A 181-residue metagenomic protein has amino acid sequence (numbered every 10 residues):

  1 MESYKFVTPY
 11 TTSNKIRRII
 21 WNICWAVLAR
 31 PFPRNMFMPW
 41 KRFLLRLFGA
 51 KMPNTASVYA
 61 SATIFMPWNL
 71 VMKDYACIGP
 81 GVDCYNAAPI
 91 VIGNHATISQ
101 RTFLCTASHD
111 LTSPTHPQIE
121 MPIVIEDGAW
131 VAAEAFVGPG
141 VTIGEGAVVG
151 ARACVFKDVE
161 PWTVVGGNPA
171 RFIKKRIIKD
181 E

Functional and structural regions predicted by a protein language model:
M1-A50, N54, H95, G128 (+2 more regions): Terminal amphipathic alpha-helical/low-complexity segments used for targeting or macromolecular assembly
I20-W25, W68, H116, W130 (+1 more regions): Tryptophan-centered motif/residue detector
N35, L47, P67, A87 (+1 more regions): Residues at secondary-structure transition points
N54, Y59-A60, F65-M66, K73-D74 (+13 more regions): Left-handed beta-helix
M72, S113, I119-E120, T163-V164 (+1 more regions): Short, glycine/charged-enriched secondary-structure capping and boundary segments
F103-L104, D110, R171, K179: Active-site/binding-pocket entry motifs
S108-D110, P114-H116, V141, K175-R176: Conserved catalytic-core motifs of eukaryotic protein kinase domains, centered on the activation segment
